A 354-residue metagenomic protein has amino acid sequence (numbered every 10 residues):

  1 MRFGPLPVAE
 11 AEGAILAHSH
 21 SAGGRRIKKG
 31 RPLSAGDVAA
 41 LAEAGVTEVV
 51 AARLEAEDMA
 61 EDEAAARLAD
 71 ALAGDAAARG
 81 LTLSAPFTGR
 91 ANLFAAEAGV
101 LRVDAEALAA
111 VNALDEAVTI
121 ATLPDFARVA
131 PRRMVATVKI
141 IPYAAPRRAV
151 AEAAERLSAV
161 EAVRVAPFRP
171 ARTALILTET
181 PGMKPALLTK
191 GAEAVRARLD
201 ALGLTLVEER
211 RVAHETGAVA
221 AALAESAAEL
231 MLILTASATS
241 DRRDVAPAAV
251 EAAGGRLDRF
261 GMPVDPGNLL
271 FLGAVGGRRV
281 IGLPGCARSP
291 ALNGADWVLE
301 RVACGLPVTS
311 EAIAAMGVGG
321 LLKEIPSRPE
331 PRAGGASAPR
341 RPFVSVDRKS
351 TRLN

Functional and structural regions predicted by a protein language model:
M1-T88: Short, low-complexity N-terminal leaders and the immediately following helix N-cap/first helix
V8-A9, A42, L83-P86, A127-V129 (+4 more regions): Solvent-exposed alpha-helices and their adjacent loops that cap or buttress functional pockets in soluble metabolic
R26, P32, D125-R128, P263: Residue-level "contact hotspot" at macromolecular interaction interfaces
V50-A52, A77-P86, A145-R147, G203-E209 (+1 more regions): Flexible, glycine/charged-enriched surface loops at secondary-structure junctions
E55-F168: Extended, charged alpha/beta regions that create polyanion-binding interfaces
V160-H214: Glycine-rich phosphate/diphosphate-binding loop of Rossmann-like nucleotide-binding domains
T180, K190, L204-G335: Short glycine/threonine-rich loop/turn motifs
K349-N354: Conserved small/polar residues in nucleotide/adenosyl-binding loops
